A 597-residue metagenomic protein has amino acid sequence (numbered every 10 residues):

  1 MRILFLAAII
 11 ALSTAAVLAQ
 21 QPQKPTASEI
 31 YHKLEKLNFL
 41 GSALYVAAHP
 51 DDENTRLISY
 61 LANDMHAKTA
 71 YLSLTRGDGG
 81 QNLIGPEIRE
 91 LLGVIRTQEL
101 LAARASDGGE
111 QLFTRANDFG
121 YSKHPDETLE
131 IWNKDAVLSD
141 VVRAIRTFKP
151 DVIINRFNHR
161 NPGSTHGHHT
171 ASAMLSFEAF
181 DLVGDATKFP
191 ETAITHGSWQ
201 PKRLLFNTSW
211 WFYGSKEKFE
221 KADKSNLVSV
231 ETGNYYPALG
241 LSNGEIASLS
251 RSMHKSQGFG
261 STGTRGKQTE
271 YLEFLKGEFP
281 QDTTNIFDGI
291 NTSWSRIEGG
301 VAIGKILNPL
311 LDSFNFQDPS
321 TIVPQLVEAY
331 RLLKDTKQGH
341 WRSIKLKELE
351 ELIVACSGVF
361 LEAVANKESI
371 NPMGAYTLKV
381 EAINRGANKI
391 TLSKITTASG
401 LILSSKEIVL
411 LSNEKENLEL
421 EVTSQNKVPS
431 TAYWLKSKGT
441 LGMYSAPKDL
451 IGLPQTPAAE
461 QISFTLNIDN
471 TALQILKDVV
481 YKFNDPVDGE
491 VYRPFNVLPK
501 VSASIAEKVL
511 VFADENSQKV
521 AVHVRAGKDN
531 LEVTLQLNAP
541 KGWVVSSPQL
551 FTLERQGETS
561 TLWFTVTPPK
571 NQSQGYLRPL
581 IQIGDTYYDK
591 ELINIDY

Functional and structural regions predicted by a protein language model:
Q20-F189, W210-W211: Active-site beta-strand->loop->alpha-helix modules in alpha/beta enzyme cores, enriched in Gly/His/Asp(Glu)
Q21-P22, E29, L182-F360: The feature marks non-catalytic terminal segments
Y330-M373, G400, K482-A513: Low-complexity, acidic Ser/Thr/Pro/Gly-rich terminal tails and inter-domain linkers that flank the onset of structured
P372-A387, E515-D529: Short beta-strand elements of extracellular/lumenal beta-sandwich folds
P372-M373, L411-N417, F512-S517, E554-T559: Solvent-exposed, conformationally flexible loop/turn segments
I383-N417, E421-N426, G527, L531-Q556 (+1 more regions): Proline-anchored loop/turn motifs at beta-strand termini and strand-loop-strand connectors
E421-P454, L553-Q556, T567-S573: Short, surface-exposed loop/turn segments at beta-strand-coil junctions that are enriched for proline with nearby
P454-K528, I595-Y597: Acidic, serine/threonine- and proline-rich intrinsically disordered appendage/tail regions
